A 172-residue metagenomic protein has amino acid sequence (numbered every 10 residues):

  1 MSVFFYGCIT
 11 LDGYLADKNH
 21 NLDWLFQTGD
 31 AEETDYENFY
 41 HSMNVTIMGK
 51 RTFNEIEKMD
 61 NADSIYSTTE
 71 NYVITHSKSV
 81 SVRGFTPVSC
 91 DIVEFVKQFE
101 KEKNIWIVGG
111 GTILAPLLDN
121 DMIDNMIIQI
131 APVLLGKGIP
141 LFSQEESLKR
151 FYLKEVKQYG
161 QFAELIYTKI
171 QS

Functional and structural regions predicted by a protein language model:
M1-S172: Enzymes that bind and transform nitrogen-containing heteroaromatic metabolites
